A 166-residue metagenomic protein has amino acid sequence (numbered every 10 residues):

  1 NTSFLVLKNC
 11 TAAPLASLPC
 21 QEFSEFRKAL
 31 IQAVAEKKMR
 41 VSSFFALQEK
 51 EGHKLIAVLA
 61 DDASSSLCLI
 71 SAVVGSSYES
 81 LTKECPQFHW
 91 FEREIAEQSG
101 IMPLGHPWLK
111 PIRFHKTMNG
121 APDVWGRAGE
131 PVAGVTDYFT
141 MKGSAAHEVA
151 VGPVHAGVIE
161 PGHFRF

Functional and structural regions predicted by a protein language model:
N1-F166: Terminal low-complexity/charged segments
